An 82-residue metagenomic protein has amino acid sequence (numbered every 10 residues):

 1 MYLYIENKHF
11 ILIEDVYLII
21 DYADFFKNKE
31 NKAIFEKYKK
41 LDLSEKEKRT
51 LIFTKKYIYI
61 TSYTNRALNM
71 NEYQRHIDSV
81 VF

Functional and structural regions predicted by a protein language model:
M1-F82: Eukaryotic intrinsically disordered, low-complexity regulatory linkers and tails enriched in Ser/Thr/Pro
